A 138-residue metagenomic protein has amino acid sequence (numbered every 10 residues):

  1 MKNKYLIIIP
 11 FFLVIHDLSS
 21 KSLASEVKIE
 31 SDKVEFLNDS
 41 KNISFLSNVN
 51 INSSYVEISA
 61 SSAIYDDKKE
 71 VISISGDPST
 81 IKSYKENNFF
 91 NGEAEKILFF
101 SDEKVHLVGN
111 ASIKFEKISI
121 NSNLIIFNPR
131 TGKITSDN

Functional and structural regions predicted by a protein language model:
M1-K4: Positively charged n-region of N-terminal signal peptides that target proteins for export
I8-D17: Bacterial N-terminal signal peptides
S19-N138: N-terminal amphipathic/hydrophobic interface segments
